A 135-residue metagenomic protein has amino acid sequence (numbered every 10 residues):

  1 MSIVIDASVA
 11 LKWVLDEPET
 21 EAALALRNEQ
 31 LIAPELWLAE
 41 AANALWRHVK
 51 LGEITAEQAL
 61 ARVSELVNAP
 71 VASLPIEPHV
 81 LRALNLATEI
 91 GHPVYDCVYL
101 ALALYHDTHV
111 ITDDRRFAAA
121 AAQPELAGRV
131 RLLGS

Functional and structural regions predicted by a protein language model:
M1-L36, L51-L60, P124-E125: Short, well-structured N-terminal submotif of metal-dependent ribonuclease cores
S2, L100-S135: Acidic, PIN/NYN-like endoribonuclease modules and their adjacent C-terminal/linker elements
V9, L38, N43, K50 (+2 more regions): Hydrophobic side chains within alpha-helical segments
A22, E40, R82, A119-A120: Phosphate- and divalent-cation-binding pockets in alpha/beta enzyme and binding domains that engage nucleotide-derived
A33, P75, R131-G134: Structural signal for conserved beta-strand scaffold positions within catalytic alpha/beta enzyme cores
A42-V71, R82: Active-site-proximal, substrate-binding regions of enzyme catalytic domains and RNA-binding/basic surfaces
P70-R116: Active-site neighborhoods of divalent-metal-dependent phosphate/nucleic-acid chemistry enzymes
